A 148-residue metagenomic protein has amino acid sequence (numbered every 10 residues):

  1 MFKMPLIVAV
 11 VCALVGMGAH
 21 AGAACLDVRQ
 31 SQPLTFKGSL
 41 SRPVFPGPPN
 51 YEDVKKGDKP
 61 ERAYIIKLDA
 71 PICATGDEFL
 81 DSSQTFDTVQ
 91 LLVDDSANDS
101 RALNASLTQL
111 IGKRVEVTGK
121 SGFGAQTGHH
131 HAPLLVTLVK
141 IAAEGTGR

Functional and structural regions predicted by a protein language model:
M1-V8: Bacterial N-terminal signal peptides that target proteins for export
V8-G16: Bacterial N-terminal signal peptides
G22-Q32: Short boundary/loop segments of OB/S1/cold-shock single-stranded nucleic-acid-binding domains
S31-A63, K67-A74: Structural detector for short beta-strands of small beta-barrel domains
K37-L40, G112-S121: OB-fold and OB-like beta-barrel modules that bind single-stranded nucleic acids
D77-A105: Beta-strand/loop nucleic-acid-binding surfaces
S100-V117: Short nucleic-acid-contacting surface segments enriched for D/E, G, S/T with interspersed K/R
A125-R148: OB-fold/S1-family single-stranded nucleic acid-binding modules
